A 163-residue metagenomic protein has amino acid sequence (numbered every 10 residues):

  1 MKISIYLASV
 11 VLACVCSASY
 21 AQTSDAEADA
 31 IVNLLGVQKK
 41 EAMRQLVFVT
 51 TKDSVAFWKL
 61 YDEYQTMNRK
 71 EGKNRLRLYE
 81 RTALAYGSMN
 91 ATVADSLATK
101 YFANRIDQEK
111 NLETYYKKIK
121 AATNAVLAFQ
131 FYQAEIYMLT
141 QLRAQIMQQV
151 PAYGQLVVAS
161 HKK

Functional and structural regions predicted by a protein language model:
M1-E27: Bacterial Sec-dependent N-terminal signal peptides
I5, S19-A21, R77, R81 (+1 more regions): Mature, folded catalytic cores of secreted/periplasmic enzymes
S19-V47: A contiguous, well-structured "functional interface" segment within a domain
Y20-S24, Y86-N90, A125, Q148: General structural signal for secondary-structure boundaries
A28-A30, L34-V37, I106-K163: Amphipathic, charged alpha-helical segments and their helix-to-coil junctions in extracytoplasmic/peripheral assemblies
A28-D29, A42-A122: Amphipathic alpha-helical segments
